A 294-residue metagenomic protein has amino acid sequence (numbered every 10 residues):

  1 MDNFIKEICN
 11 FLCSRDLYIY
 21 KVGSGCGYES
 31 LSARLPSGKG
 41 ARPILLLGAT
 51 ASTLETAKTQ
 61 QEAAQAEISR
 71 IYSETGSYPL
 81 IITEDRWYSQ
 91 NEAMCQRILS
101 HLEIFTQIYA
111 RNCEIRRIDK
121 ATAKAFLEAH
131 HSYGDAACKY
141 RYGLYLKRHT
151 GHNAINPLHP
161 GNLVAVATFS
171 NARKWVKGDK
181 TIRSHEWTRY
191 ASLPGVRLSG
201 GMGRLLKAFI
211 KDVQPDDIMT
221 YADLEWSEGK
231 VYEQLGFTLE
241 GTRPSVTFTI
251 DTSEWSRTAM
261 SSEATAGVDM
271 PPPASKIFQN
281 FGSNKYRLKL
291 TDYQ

Functional and structural regions predicted by a protein language model:
M1-S24: Acidic-basic catalytic patches of nuclease active cores, encompassing PD-(D/E)XK and other metal-cofactor nuclease
N3-K6, K58-I68: Well-ordered, non-membrane alpha-helical segments in soluble/globular domains
S32-I44, I182-H185: Active-site beta-strand-loop-beta-strand hairpin of nuclease catalytic cores that positions key catalytic residues
G38-A64, A172-K174, G241: Short beta-strand-loop-alpha-helix junction that forms the active-site gateway of nucleic-acid-processing nucleases
T59, R86-S89, V196: Acidic-and-aromatic substrate-binding clefts and catalytic sites of carbohydrate-active enzymes
R70-R111: Basic, glycine-rich
A93-R97, I104-D217, A222-K230, Q234-L235 (+3 more regions): A conserved beta-strand-loop-helix scaffold within acyl/acetyltransferase catalytic domains
I250-P271, S275-Y293: C-terminal "cap" of GNAT-fold acetyltransferases
